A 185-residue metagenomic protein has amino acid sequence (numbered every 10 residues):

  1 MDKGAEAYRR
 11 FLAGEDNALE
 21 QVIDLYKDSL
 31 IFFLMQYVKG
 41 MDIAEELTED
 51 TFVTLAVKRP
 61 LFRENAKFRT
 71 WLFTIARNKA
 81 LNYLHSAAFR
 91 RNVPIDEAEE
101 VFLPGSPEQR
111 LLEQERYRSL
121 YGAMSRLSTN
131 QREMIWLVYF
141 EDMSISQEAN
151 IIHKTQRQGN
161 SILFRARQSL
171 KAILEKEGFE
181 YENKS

Functional and structural regions predicted by a protein language model:
M1-S29, Q36, S125, A172 (+2 more regions): N-terminal module of bacterial RNA polymerase sigma factors
L12-A13, D50-K67, A87: Sigma70-family region 2
F32, E46-V53, A66-N78: Structural recognition of an alpha-helix C-terminal capping motif at a helix-to-coil junction
P60-E64, T74-I95, E113: Arg/Lys-rich amphipathic alpha helix in sigma70-family domain 2
A98-S125: Acidic, proline/glycine-rich intrinsically disordered inter-domain spacer in sigma factors
Q131, S146-K176: DNA-recognition helix of helix-turn-helix
M134-V138: A short pre-motif secondary-structure segment
